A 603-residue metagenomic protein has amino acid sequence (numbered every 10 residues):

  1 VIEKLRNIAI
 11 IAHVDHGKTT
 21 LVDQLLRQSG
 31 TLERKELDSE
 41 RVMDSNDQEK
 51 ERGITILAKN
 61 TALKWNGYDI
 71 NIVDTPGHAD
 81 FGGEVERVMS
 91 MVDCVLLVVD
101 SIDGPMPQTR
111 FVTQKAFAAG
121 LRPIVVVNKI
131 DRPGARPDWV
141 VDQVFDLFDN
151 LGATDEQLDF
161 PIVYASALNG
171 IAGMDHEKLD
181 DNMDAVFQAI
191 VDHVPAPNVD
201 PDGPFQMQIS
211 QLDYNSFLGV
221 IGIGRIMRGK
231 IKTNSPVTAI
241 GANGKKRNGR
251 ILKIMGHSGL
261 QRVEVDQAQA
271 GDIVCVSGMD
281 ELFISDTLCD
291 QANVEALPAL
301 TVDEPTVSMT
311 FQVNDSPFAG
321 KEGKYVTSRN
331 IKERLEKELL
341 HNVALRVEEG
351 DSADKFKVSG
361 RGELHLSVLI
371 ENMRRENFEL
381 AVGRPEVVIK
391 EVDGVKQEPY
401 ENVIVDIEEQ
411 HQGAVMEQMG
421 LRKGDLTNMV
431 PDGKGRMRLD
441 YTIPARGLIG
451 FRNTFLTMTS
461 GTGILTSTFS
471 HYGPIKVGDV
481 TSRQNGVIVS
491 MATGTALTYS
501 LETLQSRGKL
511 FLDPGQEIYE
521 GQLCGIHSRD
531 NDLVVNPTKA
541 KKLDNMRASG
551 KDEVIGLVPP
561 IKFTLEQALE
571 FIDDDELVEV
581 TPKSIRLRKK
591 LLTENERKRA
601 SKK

Functional and structural regions predicted by a protein language model:
V1-V99, D103-P105, Q143, L212-N215: P-loop NTPase switch module centered on the Walker A-proximal segment
E3-T20, P105-Q114, G120-R122, I130-P133 (+14 more regions): Conserved structured catalytic cores and adjacent interaction surfaces of nucleotide-binding/hydrolyzing enzymes
D15, L21, G53, D74 (+17 more regions): Residue-level signature of catalytic and energy-coupling elements of molecular machines, predominantly ATP/GTP-dependent
L37-R41, L151-V163, P197-Q208, G244-H257 (+8 more regions): Interdomain boundary/hinge elements
R122, R132-D192: Canonical P-loop GTPase G-domain recognition
A189-V194, G219-V220, S285, S328-D354 (+4 more regions): Phosphate-interacting basic helix/loop segments used at nucleotide- and nucleic-acid interfaces
Q206-M309, P317-K321, Q484-N485, A492-D544 (+2 more regions): Conserved nucleotide-binding/hydrolysis modules and their immediate coupling elements across P-loop/ASCE NTPase motors
S316-L339, V554, V558: A short, contiguous, amphipathic alpha-helix enriched in charged residues
